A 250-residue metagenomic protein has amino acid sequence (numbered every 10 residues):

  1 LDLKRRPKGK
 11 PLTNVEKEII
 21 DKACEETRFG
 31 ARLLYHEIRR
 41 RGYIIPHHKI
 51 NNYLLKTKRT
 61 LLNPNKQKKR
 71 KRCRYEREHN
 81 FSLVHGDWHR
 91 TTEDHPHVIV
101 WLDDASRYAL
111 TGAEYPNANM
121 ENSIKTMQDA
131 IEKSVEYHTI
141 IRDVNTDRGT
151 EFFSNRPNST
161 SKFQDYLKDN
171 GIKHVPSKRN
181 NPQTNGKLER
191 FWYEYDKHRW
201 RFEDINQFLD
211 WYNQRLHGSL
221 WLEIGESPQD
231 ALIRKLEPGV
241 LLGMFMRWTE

Functional and structural regions predicted by a protein language model:
D2-H85, S161, Q229-I233: Basic, flexible linker segments flanking DNA-binding modules in nucleic acid-interacting mobile-element proteins
I19-I20, L34, I50, D87 (+7 more regions): Mobile genetic element proteins and their domesticated derivatives, centered on retroelements and DNA transposons
G42, T57-L61, S134, R148 (+4 more regions): A generic secondary-structure signal for well-formed alpha-helical elements
I44, H48, L55-L102, S106-Y108 (+4 more regions): Mobile-element integrase/transposase regions, centering on the N-terminal DNA-binding/Zn-coordinating module
H138-N155: Cysteine/selenocysteine-centered motifs that mediate thiol-based redox chemistry or coordinate metal-sulfur cofactors
T146-R148, P157-K197: RNase H-like two-metal-ion nuclease catalytic core shared by retroviral integrases and related mobile-element nucleases
Y193-E250: C-terminal domain-tail junction helix/linker
